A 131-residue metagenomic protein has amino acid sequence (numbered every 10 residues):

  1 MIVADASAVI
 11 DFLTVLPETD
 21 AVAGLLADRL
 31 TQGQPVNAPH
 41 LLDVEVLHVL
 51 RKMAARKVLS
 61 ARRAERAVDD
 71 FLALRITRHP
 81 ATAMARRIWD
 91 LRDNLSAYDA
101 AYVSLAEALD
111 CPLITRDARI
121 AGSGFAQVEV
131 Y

Functional and structural regions predicted by a protein language model:
M1, L91, V103-Y131: Acidic, PIN/NYN-like endoribonuclease modules and their adjacent C-terminal/linker elements
M1-L41, M53-R62, A118: Short, well-structured N-terminal submotif of metal-dependent ribonuclease cores
A4, N37-A38, H79, A97-A100 (+1 more regions): Short beta-strand scaffold positions
D11-L13, V49, S123-G124: Residues that scaffold the ATP/ADP-binding catalytic core of kinase and kinase-like folds
G33-V36, I76, E107-P112: Short active-site oxyanion
H40, R63-R92: Acidic catalytic patch
L41-L42, A83, A101, R119: Short beta->alpha linker loops
